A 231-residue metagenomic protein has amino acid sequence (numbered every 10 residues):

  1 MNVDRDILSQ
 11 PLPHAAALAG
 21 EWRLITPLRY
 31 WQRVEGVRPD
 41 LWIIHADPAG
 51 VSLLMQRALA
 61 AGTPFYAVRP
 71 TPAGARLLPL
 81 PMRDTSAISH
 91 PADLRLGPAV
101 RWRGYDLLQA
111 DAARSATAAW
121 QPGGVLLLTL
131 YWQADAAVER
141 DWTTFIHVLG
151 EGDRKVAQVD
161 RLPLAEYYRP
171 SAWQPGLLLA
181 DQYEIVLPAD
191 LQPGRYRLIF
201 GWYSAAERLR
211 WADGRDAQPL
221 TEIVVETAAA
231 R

Functional and structural regions predicted by a protein language model:
D4-R231: C-terminal luminal/periplasmic domains and tails of membrane-associated envelope-modifying transferases
